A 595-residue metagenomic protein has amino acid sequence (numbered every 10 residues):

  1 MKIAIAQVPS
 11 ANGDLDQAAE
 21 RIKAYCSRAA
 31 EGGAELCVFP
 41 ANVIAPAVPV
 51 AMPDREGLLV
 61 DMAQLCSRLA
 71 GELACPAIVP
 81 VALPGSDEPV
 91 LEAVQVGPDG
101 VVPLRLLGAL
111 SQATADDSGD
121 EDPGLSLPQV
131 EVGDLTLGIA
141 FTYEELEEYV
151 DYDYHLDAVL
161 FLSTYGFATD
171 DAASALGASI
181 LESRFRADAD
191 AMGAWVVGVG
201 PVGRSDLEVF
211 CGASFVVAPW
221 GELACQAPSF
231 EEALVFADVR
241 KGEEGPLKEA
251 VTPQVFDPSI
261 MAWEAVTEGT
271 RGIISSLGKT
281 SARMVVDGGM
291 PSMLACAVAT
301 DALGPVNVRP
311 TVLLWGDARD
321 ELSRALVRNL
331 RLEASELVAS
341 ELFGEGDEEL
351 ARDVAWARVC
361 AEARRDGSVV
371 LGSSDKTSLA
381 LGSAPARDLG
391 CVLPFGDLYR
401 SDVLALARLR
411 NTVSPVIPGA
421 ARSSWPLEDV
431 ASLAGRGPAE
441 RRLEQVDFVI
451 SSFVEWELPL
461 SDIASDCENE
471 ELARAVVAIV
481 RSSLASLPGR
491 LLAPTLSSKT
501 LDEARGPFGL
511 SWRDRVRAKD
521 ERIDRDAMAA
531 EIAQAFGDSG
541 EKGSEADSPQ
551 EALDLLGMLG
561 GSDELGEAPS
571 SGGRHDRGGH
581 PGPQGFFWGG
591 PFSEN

Functional and structural regions predicted by a protein language model:
M1-F39: N-terminal active-site segment of His-dependent metallophosphoesterases
A18, A29-R55, I78, L156-T164 (+2 more regions): Active-site beta-strand/loop signature of hydrolases that rely on acidic residues for catalysis
K23-F39, D116-M192: Active-site beta-loop-alpha substructure in enzyme catalytic cores, prototypically the cysteine-centered nucleophile
E35-A41, A77-V81, G198, R283-M284 (+2 more regions): Short beta-strand segments at enzyme active-site cores
V48-D54, G166-S179, L381-A384: Glycine/threonine-rich flexible loop motifs
E56-G138, S179, F185-R186, D190-L234: Catalytic-core segment of enzymes that process non-peptidic bonds
E121-V130, D134-E147, G245-T270, I274: Flexible inter-domain linker/hinge segments
P219, L247-N595: ATP/NTP-dependent adenylation/nucleotidyl-transfer catalytic domains that generate, transfer, or process NMP-activated
